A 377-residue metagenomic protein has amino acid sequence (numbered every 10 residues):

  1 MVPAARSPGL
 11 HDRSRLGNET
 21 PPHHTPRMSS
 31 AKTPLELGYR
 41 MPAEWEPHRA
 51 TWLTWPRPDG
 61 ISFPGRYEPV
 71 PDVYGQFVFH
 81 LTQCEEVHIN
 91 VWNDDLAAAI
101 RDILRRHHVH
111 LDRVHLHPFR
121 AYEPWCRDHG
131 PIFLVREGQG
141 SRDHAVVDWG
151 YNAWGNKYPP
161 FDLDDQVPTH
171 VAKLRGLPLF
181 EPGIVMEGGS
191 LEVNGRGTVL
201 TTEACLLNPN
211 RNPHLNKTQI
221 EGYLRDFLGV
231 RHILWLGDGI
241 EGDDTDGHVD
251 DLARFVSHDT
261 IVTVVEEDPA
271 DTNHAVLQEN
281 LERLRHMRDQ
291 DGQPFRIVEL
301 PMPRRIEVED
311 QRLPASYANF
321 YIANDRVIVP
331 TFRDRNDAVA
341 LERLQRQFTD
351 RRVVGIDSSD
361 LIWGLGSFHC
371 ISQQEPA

Functional and structural regions predicted by a protein language model:
M1-V2, M28: Short hydrophobic transmembrane-like helices used for membrane targeting/insertion
V2, G17-E19: Charged/polar low-complexity intrinsically disordered segments
V2-G9: Extreme N-terminal basic, low-complexity initiation segments that serve as generic localization/processing leaders
T20-P21, Y321: Residue-level detector of intrinsically disordered/flexible regions characterized by low predicted structural confidence
P26-A377: The feature marks the mature, well-folded catalytic cores of soluble enzymes
